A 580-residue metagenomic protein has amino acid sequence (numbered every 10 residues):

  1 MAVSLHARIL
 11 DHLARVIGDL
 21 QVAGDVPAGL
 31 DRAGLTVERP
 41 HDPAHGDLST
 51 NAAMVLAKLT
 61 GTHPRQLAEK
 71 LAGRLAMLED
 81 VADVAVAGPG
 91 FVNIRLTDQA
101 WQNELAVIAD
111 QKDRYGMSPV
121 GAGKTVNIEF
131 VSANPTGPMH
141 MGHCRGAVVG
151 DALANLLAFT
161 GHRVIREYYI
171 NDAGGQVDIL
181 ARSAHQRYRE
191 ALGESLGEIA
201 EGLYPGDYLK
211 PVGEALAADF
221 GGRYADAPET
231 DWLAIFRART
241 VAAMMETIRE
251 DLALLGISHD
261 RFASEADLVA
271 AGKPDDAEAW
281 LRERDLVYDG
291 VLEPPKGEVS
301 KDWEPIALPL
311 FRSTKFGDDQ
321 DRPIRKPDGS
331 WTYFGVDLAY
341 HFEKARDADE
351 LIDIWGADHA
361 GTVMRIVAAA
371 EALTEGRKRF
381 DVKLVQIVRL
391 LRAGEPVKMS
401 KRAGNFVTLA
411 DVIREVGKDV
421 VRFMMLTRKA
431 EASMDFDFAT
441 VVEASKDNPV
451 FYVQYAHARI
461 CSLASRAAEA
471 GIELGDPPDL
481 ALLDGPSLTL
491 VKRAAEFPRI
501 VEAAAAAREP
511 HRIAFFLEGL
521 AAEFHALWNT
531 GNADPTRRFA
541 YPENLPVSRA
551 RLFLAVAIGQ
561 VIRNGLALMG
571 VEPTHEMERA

Functional and structural regions predicted by a protein language model:
M1-E104, D110-A580: Non-catalytic interaction-recognition regions
